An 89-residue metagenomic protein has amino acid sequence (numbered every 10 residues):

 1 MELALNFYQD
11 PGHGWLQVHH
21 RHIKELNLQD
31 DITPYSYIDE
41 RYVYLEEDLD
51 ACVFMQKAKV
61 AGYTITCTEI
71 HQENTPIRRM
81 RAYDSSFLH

Functional and structural regions predicted by a protein language model:
M1-Q17: Short, extreme N-terminal segment that most often corresponds to the first beta-strand
E2-A4, T33, S86-L88: Cysteine-patterned extracellular/luminal domains and small secreted cysteine-rich peptides
Q9, V43-L45, K57: Broad hydrophobic/π-residue packing in well-ordered secondary structure
P11, H20-H22, E46-L49: Short, flexible beta-strand-to-coil junctions
G14-I38: A short, structured beta-strand/loop element
L16-V18, L45, F54: Generic structural hydrophobic/aromatic packing signal, biased to beta-strands
Y37-E47: A short, exposed loop/beta-hairpin motif centered on an aromatic-Gly-Thr core
D48-H89: Short, compact, well-ordered microdomains
